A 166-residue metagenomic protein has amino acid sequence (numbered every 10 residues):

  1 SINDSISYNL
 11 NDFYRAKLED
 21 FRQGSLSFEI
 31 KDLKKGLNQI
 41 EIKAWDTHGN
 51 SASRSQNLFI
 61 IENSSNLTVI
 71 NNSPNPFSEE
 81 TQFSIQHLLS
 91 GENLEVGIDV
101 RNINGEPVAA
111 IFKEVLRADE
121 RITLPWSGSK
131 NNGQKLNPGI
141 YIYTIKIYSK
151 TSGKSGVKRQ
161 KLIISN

Functional and structural regions predicted by a protein language model:
S1-I60: Long, low-complexity serine/threonine/glycine- and acidic-rich segments characteristic of extracellular
S1-Y8, S90-G97, I103, L136-N137: Solvent-exposed loop/turn segments flanking beta-strands in beta-repeat/beta-sandwich domains
D4-I6, H48, N102-E106, N132 (+1 more regions): Solvent-exposed strand-loop boundary residues in beta-sheet-rich modules
E19-Q23, K31-K35, T47, P76-S78 (+4 more regions): Surface-exposed coil/turn segments at beta-strand junctions on protein surfaces, enriched
G36, P107-L136, I147-K158: Glycine-centered tight-turn motifs at strand-turn-strand junctions
L37-E41, Q82, E95, I140-T144: Short, conserved beta-strand segments of beta-strand-rich sandwich/propeller modules, principally
N57, L67-I70, F83, Q134-N166: C-terminal tail/sorting-segment detector
F59-S73, F77-N102, A110-K113, T123-W126 (+1 more regions): Glycine-centered coil/turn sites that cap beta-strands in beta-rich domains
